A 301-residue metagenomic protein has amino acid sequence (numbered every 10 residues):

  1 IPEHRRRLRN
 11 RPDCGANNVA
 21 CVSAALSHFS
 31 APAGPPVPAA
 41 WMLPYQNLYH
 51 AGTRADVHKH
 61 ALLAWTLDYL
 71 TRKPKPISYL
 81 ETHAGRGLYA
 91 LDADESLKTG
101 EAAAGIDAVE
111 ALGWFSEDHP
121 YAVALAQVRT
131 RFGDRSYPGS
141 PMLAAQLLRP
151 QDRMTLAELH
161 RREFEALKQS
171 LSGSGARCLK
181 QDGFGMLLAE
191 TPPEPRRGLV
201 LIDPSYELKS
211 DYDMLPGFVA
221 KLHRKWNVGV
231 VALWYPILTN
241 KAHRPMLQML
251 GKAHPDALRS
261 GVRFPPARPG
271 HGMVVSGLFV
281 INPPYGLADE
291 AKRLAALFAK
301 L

Functional and structural regions predicted by a protein language model:
N10, N18, G34-P36: N-terminal, intrinsically disordered, basic low-complexity segments enriched in Arg/Pro/Ser/Thr
F29-S30, G34-L301: Class I S-adenosyl-L-methionine-dependent methyltransferase catalytic core
